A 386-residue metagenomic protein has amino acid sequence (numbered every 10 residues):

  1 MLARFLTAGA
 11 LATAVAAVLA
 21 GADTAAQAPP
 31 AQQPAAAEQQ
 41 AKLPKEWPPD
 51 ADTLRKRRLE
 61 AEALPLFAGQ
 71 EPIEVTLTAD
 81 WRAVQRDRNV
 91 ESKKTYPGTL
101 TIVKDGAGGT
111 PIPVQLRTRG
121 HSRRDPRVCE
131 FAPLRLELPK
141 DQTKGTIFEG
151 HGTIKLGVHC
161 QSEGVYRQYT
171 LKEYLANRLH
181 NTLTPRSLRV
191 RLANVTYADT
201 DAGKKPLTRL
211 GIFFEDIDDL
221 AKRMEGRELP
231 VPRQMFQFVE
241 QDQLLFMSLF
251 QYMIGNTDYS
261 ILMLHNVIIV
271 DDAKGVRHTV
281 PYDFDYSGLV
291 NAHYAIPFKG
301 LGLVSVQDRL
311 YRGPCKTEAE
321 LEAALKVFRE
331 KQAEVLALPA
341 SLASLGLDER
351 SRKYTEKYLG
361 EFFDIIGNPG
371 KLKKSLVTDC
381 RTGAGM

Functional and structural regions predicted by a protein language model:
M1-R4: Positively charged n-region of N-terminal signal peptides that target proteins for export
A8-V18: Bacterial N-terminal signal peptides
L19-A28: Boundary at the C-terminal end of the N-terminal hydrophobic targeting segment
Q27-M386: Phosphate/dinucleotide-binding and metal-coordinating scaffold of catalytic cores in nucleotide-dependent enzymes
